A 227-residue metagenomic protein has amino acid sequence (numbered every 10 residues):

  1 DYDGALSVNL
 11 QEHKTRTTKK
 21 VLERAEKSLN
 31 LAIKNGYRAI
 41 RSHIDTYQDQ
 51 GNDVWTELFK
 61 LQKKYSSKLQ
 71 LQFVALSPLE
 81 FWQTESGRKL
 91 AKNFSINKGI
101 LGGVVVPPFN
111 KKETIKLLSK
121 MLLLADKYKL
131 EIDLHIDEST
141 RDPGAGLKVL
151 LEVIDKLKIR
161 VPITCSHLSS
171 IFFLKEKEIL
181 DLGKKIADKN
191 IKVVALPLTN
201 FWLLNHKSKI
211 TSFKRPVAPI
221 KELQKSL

Functional and structural regions predicted by a protein language model:
D1-H43, D49-S66, K89-S95: Alpha-helical scaffold segments that flank or form the walls of functional sites
D1-V21, S95-I100, M121, G146-T164 (+2 more regions): Active-site gating loops and adjacent loop-to-helix segments of metal-dependent hydrolytic enzymes
S7-E23, V74-E85, V105-K112: Active-site mouth loops of central-metabolism enzymes
R38-A39, E85-D126: Active-site gating/metal-coordination segments in enzymes
I40-S42, L69-L76, L101-G103, I132-L134 (+2 more regions): Hydrophobic faces of well-ordered beta-strands that scaffold small-molecule active sites in alpha/beta enzyme cores
D45-Y47, V74-E80, V104-P108, H135-R141 (+2 more regions): Active-site beta-loop-alpha junctions enriched in small/polar residues
F59-S66, L90-K98, M121-K127, V153-R160 (+2 more regions): Acidic (Asp/Glu)-rich catalytic clusters
L123, D155-L227: Active-site-adjacent C-terminal substructures of enzyme catalytic domains
